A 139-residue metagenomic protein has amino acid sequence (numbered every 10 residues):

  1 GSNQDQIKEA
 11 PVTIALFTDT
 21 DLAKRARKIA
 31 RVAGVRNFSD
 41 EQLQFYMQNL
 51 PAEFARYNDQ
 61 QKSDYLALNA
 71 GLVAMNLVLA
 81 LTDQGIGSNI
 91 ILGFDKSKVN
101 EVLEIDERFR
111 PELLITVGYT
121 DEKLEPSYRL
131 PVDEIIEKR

Functional and structural regions predicted by a protein language model:
G1-R139: Acidic, surface-exposed loops and disordered segments
